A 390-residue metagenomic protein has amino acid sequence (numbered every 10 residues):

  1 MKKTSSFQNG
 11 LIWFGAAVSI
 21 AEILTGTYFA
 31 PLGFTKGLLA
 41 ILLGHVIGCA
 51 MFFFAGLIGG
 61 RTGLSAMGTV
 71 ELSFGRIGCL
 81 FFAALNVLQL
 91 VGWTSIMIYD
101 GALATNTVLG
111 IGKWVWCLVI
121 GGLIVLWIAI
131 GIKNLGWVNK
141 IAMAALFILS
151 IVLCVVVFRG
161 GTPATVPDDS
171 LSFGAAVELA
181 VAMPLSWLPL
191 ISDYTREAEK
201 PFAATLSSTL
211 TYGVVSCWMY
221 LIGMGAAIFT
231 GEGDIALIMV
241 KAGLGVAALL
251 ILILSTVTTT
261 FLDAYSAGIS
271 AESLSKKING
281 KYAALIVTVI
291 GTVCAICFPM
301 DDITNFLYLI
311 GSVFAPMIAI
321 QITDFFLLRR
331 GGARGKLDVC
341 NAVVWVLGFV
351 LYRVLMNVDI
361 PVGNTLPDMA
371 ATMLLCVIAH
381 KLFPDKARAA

Functional and structural regions predicted by a protein language model:
M1-Y28, L32-K36, G48, N134 (+5 more regions): Membrane-interface "cap" regions at the ends of multi-pass membrane proteins
I12-A16, F82-V87, V108-I130, A144-C154 (+3 more regions): Transmembrane alpha-helical segments of multi-pass small-molecule transport proteins
T27-G56, G78-L80, P367, A371: Extracellular loop-to-transmembrane helix junctions
L42-F74, F81-V87, H380-K386: Juxtamembrane transmembrane-helix boundary signature
G78-I111, V257-S273: Hydrophobic transmembrane alpha-helices that form the core helical bundles of multi-pass secondary transporters
I111, I128, L135, A144-S170 (+5 more regions): Hydrophobic alpha-helical segments and their helix-loop junctions in multi-pass secondary transporters
V115-V157, P167-D168, T205-Y212, L307-A319 (+1 more regions): Membrane-interface loop-to-helix entry segments
A319-A390: C-terminal membrane-solvent junction of multi-pass transporters and transport-like membrane proteins
